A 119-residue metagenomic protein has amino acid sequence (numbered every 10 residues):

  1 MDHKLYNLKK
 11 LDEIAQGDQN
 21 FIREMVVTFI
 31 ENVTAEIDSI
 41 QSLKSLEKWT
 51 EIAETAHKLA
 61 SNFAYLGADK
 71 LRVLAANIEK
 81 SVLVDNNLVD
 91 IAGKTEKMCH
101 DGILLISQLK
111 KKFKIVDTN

Functional and structural regions predicted by a protein language model:
M1-N119: Two-component system phosphorelay core
